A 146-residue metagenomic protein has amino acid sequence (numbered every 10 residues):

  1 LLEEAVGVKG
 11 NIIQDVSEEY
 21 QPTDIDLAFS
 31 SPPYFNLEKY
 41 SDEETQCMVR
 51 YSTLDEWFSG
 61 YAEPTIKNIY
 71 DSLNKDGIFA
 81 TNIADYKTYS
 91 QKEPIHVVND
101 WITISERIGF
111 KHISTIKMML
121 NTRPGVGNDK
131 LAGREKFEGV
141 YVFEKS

Functional and structural regions predicted by a protein language model:
L1-S146: Class I S-adenosyl-L-methionine-dependent methyltransferase catalytic core
